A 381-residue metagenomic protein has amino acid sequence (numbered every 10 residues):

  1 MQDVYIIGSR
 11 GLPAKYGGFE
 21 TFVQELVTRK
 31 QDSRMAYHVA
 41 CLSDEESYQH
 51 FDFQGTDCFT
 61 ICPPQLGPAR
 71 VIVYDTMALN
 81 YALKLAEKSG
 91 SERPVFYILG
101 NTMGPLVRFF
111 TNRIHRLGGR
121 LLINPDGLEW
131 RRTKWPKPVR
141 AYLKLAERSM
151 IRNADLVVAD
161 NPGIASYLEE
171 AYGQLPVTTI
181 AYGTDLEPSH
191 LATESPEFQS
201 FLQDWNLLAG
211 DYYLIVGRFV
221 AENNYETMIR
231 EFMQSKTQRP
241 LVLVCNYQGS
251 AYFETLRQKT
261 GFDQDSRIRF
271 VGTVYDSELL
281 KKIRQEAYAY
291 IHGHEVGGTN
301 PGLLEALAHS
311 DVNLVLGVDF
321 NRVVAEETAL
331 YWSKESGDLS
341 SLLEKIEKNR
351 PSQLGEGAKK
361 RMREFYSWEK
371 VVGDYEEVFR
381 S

Functional and structural regions predicted by a protein language model:
Y5, L202-N223, I229-K236, V242: Conserved donor-binding/catalytic core segment of Leloir-type glycosyltransferases
I7-K15, R29-P68, G163-A171, N246-Y252: N-terminal strand-loop element at the rim of the active site of nucleotide-sugar-dependent glycosyltransferases
L42-E45, T184, V216, P240-T255 (+1 more regions): Glycosyltransferase donor-sugar binding loop
I72-L83, R93-D126, G298: An aromatic- and histidine-rich active-site surface loop
V139-V157: Membrane-proximal helix-turn-helix segments that form the acceptor-binding/catalytic region of lipid-linked
I151-T179, T184-S189, Y375: A short, active-site helix/loop in glycosyltransferases that binds the activated sugar's phosphate group
K282-G298, D311-V312: Acidic donor-binding loop of glycosyltransferase active sites
A329-G337, E344-R350: Conserved acidic donor-binding segment of nucleotide-sugar-dependent glycosyltransferases
